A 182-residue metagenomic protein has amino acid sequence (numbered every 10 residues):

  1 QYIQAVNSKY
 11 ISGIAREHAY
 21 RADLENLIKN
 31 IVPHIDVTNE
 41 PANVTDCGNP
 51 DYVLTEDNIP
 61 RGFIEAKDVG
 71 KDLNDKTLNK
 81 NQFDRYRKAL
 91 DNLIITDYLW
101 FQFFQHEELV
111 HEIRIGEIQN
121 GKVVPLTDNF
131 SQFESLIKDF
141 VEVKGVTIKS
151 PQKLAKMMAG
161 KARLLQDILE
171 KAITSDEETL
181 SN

Functional and structural regions predicted by a protein language model:
Q1-H34, N39-V44: Charged, often low-complexity linker/regulatory segments
Q1-N7, D57, K67-D84, K88-N182: Short, basic/polar, glycine-containing "phosphate-handling" surface segments that engage DNA
A15, A19, D23, C47-N49 (+2 more regions): Generic alpha-helix structural propensity
Y20-R21, L27, V37-T38, P50 (+3 more regions): Generic hydrophobic/packing signal
L24, Y52-L54, N58-G70: Conserved catalytic cores of phosphodiester-cleaving nucleases, focusing on short active-site segments
L24-I28, D46, P50, E108 (+1 more regions): Charge-rich, low-complexity amphipathic helices in intrinsically disordered tails/linkers adjacent to domains
T38-D57: Catalytic centers of nucleases
